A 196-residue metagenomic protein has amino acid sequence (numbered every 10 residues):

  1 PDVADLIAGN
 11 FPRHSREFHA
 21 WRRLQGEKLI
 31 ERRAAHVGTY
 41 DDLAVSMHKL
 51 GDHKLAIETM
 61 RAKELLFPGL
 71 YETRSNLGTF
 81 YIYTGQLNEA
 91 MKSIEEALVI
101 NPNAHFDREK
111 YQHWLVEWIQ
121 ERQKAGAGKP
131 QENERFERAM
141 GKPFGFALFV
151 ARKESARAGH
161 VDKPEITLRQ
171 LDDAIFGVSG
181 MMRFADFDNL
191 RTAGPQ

Functional and structural regions predicted by a protein language model:
P1-G38: N-terminal leader/linker segments that initiate helical-solenoid repeat arrays
S15, L115-E137: Alpha-helical linker/edge segments of TPR/alpha-solenoid repeat scaffolds and analogous pre-/post-domain helices
A34, F67-P68, P102-A104: Short coil turns that delineate tetratricopeptide repeat
L43, L77, A193-Q196: Structural register within alpha-helical repeat arrays
